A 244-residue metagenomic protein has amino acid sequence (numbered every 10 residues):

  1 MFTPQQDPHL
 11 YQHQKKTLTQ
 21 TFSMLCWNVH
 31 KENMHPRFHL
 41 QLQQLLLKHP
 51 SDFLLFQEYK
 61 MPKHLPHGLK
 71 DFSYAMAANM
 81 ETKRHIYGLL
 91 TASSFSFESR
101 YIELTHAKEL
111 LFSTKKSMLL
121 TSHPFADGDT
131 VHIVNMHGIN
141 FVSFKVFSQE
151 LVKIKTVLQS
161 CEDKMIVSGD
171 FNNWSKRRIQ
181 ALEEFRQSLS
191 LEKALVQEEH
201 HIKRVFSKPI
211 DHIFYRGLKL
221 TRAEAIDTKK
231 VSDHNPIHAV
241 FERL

Functional and structural regions predicted by a protein language model:
M1-H9, S51-T130, I226-T228: Structured beta-strand-rich core segments of catalytic domains in phosphoester-bond hydrolases
M1-S23: Acidic, histidine-bearing metal-coordination/catalytic regions of metal-dependent phosphoesterases
K15, T21-H39, E81, K108-F112 (+1 more regions): Acidic/histidine-rich helix-loop elements that form or flank divalent-metal/phosphate-binding sites at the catalytic
T17-L18, A92-F95, L120-G128, Y215-R216 (+1 more regions): Active-site beta-strand termini and strand-to-loop segments that position acidic
F22-V29, L42-L65, T121, H132-M136 (+4 more regions): Active-site beta-strand/loop signature of hydrolases that rely on acidic residues for catalysis
F38, A75-S93, L110-T114, N173-H238: Active site of divalent-metal-dependent phosphoester/diester hydrolases
D129-H132, M136-S143: Metal-dependent phosphoester/phosphodiester hydrolase catalytic core
K145-T156: Alpha-helical scaffold elements lining the catalytic groove of polysaccharide deacetylases
